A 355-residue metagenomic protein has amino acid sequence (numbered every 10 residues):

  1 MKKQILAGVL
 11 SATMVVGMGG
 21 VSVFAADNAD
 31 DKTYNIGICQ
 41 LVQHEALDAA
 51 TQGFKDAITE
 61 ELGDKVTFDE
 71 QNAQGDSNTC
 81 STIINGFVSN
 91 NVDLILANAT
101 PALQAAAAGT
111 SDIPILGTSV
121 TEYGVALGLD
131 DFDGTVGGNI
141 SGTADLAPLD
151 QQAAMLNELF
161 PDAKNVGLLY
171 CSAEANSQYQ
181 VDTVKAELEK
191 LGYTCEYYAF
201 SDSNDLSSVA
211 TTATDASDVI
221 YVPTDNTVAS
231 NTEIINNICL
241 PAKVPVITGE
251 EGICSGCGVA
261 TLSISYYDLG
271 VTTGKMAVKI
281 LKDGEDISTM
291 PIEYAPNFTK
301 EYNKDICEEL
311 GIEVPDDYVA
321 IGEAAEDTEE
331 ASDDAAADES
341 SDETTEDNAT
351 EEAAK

Functional and structural regions predicted by a protein language model:
L10-M18: Hydrophobic core
M18-D30: Sec-dependent signal peptide cleavage junction
N28-D31, Y123-K164, I264-E285: Hydrophobic alpha-helical segments within soluble ligand-binding/sensing domains
D31-K55, E61-G63, D69-T79, A173 (+2 more regions): Extracytoplasmic "Venus flytrap"
I36-I38, F54, S141-L188, D286 (+1 more regions): An alpha-beta-alpha
E70-D131, D225-G249: Beta-alpha junction/loop-to-helix N-cap segments that form part of ligand/metal-binding clefts
A175-V244, E250: Pocket-lining segment of extracytoplasmic ligand-binding domains
K279-E339, E352-K355: Hinge/cleft segment of the Venus flytrap/periplasmic-binding protein
